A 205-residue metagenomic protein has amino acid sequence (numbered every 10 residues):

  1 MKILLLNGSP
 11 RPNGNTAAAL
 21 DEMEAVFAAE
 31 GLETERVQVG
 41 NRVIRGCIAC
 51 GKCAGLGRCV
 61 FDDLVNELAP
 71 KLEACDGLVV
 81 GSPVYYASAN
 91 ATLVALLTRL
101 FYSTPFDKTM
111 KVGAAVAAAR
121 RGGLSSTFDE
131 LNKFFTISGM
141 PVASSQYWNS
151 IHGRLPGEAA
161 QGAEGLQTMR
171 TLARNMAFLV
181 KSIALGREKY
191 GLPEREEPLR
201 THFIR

Functional and structural regions predicted by a protein language model:
K2-E30: N-terminal beta1-alpha1 ligand-phosphate binding loop
L32-R42: A short beta-strand-loop structural module common to alpha/beta enzyme folds
R42-L72, L199-R205: Cysteine-cluster motifs in flexible loop/terminal segments that predominantly coordinate metals
G51-G55, N132, Q161-G162: Short, hinge-like loop/turn segments at secondary-structure boundaries
L56-Y147: Helix-loop-strand module that forms the ligand-binding subsite of alpha/beta enzymes
P141-R205: Glycine-rich phosphate/pyrophosphate-binding loop and the adjoining helix
